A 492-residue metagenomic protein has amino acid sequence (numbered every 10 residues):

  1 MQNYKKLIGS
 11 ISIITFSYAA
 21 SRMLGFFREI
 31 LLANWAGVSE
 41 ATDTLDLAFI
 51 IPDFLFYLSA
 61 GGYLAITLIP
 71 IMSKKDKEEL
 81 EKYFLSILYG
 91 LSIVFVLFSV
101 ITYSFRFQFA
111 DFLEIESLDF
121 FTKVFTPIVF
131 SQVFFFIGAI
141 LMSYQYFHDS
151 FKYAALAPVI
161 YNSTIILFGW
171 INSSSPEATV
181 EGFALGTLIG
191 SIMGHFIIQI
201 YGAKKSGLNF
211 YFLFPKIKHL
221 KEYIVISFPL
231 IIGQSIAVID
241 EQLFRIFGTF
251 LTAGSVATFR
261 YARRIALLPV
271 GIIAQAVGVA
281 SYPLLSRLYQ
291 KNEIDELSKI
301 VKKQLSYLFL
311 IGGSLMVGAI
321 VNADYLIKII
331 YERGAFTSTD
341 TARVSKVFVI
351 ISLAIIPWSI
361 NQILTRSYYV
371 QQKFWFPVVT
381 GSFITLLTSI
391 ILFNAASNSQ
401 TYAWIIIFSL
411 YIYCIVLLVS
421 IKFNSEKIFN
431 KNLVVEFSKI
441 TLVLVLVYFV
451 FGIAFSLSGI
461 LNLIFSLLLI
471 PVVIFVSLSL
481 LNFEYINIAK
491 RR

Functional and structural regions predicted by a protein language model:
M1-L7, V180, Q199-A237, D295 (+2 more regions): Interhelical loop/hinge segments that connect adjacent transmembrane helices in multipass membrane
G9-A33, G190, G194, I198 (+6 more regions): Transmembrane helical elements of multi-pass membrane transporters/channels
A33-F54, D119-F120, V180, E222 (+3 more regions): Interfacial/gating helices of multi-pass transporter permease domains
A60-D76, I273-E293, V301-L305, T365: Helix-loop junctions and terminal segments of transmembrane helices in multi-pass membrane transport/translocation
F107-T126, I320-A354: Interfacial segments at transmembrane-helix termini and the short loops linking adjacent helices
V133-L156, L353-F383: Membrane-interface junctions at transmembrane-helix termini in multi-pass inner-membrane proteins
L156-W170, E177-K204, F383-T388, S399-K422 (+1 more regions): Hydrophobic alpha-helical transmembrane segments
F449-R492: Membrane-proximal transmembrane or re-entrant/amphipathic helices at the cytosolic face
